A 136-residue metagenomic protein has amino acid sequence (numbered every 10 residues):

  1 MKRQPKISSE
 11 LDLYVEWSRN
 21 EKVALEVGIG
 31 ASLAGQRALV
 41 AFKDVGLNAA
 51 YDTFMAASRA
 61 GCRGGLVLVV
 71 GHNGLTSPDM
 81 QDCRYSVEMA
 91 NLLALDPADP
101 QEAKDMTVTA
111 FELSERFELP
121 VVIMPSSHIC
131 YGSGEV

Functional and structural regions predicted by a protein language model:
M1-T109, S126-S133: Thiamine diphosphate
E115-V136: Terminal amphipathic helices with adjacent charged low-complexity linkers/tails
